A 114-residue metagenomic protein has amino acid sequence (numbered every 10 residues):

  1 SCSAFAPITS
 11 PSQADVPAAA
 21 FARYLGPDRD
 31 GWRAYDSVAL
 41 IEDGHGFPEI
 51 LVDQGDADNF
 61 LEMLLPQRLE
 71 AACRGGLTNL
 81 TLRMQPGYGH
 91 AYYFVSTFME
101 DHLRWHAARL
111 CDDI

Functional and structural regions predicted by a protein language model:
S1-A4, E49-D53, T81-M84: Structural recognition of the beta-strand scaffold that forms the well-ordered cores of secreted hydrolase catalytic
S3-Q13: Active-site nucleophile loop of the alpha/beta-hydrolase fold
I8, A57-D58, G89: Catalytic metal-binding/acid-base residues of hydrolase active sites
S12-D15, A22-G75: The feature captures the conserved acid-bearing segment of alpha/beta-hydrolase catalytic domains
A18-A22, M99-D101: Short, hinge-like loop/turn segments at secondary-structure boundaries
E62-I114: C-terminal catalytic histidine-bearing segment of alpha/beta-hydrolase fold enzymes
